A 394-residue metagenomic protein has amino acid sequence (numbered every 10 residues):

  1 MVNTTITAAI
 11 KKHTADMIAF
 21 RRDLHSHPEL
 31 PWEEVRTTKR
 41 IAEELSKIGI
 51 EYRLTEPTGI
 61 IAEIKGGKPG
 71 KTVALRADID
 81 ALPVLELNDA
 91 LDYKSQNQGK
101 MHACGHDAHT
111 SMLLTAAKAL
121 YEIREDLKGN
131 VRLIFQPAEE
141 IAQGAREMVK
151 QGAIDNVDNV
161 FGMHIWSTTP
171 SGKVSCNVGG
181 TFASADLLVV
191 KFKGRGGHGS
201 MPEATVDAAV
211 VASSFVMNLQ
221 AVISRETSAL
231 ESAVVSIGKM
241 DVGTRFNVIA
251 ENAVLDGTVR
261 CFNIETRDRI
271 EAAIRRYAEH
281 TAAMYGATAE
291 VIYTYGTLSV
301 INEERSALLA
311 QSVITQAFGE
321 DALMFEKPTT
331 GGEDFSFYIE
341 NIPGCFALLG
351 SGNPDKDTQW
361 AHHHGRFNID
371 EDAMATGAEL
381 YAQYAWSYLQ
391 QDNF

Functional and structural regions predicted by a protein language model:
V2, H13-F20, E33, T37-E44 (+18 more regions): General structural feature for long, well-ordered alpha-helical segments within catalytic domains of soluble enzymes
V2-H102, D107, S111-L114, K118-L127: Acidic/His- and Gly-rich active-site-bordering loop/insert found across diverse amide/peptide-bond hydrolases
L24, A62, L75, H106 (+8 more regions): Divalent metal-coordination and catalytic microenvironments
I61, A74-R76, R132, L187-K191 (+2 more regions): Beta-strand secondary-structure signal
I64, F192-G194, V259: Hydrophobic beta-strand positions in extracellular immunoglobulin-like domains
R76, L85, L188, F346-S351: Non-cysteine beta-strand/loop elements that form the S-adenosyl-L-methionine
L82-M101, A108, L113, I123-A250 (+1 more regions): Histidine/acidic-residue-rich, glycine-tolerant segments that coordinate divalent metal ions
S213-F394: Metal-dependent amide/peptide-bond hydrolase catalytic core, centered on the "pita-bread" metallohydrolase fold
